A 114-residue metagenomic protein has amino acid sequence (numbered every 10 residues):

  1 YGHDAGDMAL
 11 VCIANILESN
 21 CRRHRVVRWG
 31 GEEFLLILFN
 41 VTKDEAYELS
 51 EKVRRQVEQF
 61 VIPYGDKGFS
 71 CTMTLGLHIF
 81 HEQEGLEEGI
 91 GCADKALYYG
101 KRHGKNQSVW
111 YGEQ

Functional and structural regions predicted by a protein language model:
Y1-E18, V27-G31, L35-F39, K43-E51 (+2 more regions): Conserved long alpha-helical elements within nucleotide-processing catalytic cores of c-di-GMP signaling and class III
A5-G6, G65-K67: Glycine-rich helix-loop "coupling/hinge" segments at transmembrane-helix boundaries in multipass transporters
C21-R25, E82-G85: Short glycine/proline-enriched coil/turn segments at helix->beta-strand junctions
R25-R28, F69: A short pre-motif secondary-structure segment
F34, M73-L77: A structural signal for short, well-ordered beta-strand segments
K43, Y47-E51, G65, I79-Q114: Catalytic-core segments of nucleotide cyclases and related cyclic-nucleotide turnover enzymes
